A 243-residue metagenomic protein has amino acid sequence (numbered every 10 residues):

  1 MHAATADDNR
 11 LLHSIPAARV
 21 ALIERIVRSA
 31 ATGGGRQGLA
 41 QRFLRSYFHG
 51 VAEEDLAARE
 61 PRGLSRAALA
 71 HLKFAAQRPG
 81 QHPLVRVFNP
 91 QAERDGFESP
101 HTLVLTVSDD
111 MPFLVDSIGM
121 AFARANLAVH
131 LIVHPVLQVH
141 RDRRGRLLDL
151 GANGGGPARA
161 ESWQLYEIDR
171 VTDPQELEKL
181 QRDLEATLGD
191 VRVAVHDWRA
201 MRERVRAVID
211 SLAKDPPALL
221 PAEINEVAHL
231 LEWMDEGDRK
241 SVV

Functional and structural regions predicted by a protein language model:
H2-L105, M120, P135, P174-V243: Charge-rich interaction surfaces and accessory domains that mediate macromolecular binding and assembly
V87-R94, I118, G145-G156: Catalytic micro-motifs at enzyme active sites that drive phosphoryl/nucleotidyl and oxygen chemistry
H101-S108, W163-D169: Short glycine-rich or small-residue beta-strand-to-loop segments that form or flank ligand, phosphate, metal/Fe-S
T106-L114, I118-A123: Extended amphipathic alpha-helical scaffold segments
M111-F113, L137-V139, D173: A short acidic, glycine/proline-enriched capping/turn motif at secondary-structure boundaries, especially helix N-cap
N126-H140: Glycine-rich phosphate/pyrophosphate-binding loops and their adjacent beta-strand/loop elements at enzyme active sites
D142, R146-V195: Internal insertion modules embedded within essential enzymes
